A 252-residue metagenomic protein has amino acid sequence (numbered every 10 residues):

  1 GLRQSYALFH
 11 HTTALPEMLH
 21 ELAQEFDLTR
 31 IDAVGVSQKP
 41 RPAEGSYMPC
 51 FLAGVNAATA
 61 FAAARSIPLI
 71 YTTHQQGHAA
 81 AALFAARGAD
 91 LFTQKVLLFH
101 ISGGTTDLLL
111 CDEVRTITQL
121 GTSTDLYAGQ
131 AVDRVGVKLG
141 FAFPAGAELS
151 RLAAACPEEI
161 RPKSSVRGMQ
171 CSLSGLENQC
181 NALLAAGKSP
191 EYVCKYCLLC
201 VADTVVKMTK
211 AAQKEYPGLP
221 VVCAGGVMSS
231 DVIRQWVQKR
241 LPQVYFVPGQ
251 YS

Functional and structural regions predicted by a protein language model:
G1-F9, T116-Q119: Short glycine-rich, Thr/Ser-proximal phosphate-binding strand/loop in the N-terminal lobe of ATP-dependent enzymes
H10-F26, T204-T209: Short, well-ordered amphipathic alpha-helical segments that serve as non-catalytic structural scaffolds within diverse
H20-A58: Short beta-strand-loop/turn "lid" adjacent to the catalytic site in phosphate-handling enzymes
V36-K39, S102-G104, V221-S230, P248: Glycine-rich beta-strand-to-loop/alpha-helix junction loops that act as flexible
I67-V96: Conserved phosphate-binding catalytic cores of ATP/NTP-utilizing and phosphoryl-transfer enzymes
H78-A81, V247-S252: Glycine-rich phosphate-binding/hydrolytic loop that grips phosphoryl groups
D90-Q94, F99-I101, D107-K188: A short helix-loop
R151-V221, V227-F246: A contiguous, well-structured pocket-lining segment that forms one wall/lid of small-molecule binding clefts in soluble
